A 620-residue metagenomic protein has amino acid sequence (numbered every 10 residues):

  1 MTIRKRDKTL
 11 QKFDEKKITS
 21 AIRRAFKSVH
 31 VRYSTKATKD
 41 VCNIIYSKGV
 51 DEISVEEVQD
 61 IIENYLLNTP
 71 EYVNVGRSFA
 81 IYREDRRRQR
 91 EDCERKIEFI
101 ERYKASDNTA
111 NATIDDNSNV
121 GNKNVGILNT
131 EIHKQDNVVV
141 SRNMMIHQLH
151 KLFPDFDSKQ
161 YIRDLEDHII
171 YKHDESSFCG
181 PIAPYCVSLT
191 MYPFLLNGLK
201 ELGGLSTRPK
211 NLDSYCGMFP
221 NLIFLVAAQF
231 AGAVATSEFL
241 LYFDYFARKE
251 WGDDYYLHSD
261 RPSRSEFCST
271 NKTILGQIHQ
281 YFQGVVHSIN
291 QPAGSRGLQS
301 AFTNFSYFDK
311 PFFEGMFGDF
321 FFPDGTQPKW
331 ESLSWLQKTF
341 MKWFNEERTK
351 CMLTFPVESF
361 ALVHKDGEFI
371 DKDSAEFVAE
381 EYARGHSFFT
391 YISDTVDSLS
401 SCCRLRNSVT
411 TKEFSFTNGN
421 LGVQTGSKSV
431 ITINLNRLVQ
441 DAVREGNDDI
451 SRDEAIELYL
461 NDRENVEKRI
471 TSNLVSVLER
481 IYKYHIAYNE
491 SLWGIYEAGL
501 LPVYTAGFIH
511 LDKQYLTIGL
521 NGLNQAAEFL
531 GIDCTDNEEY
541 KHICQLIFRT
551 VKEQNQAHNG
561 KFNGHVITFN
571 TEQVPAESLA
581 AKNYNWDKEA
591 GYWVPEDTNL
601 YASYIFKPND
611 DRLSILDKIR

Functional and structural regions predicted by a protein language model:
M1-S106, H510: Charged, amphipathic alpha-helical regulatory modules used for macromolecular assembly or allosteric control
D14, I18, A235, L516-L523: Catalytic-loop motifs flanking and including active-site residues across diverse enzymes
I22, F239-F243, A526-A527: Buried hydrophobic packing segments
D40-I44, K48, L435-D441, F529: Solvent-exposed, amphipathic alpha-helical segments
N64-N68, Q299, D309, T505-A526: Core structural elements
K96-D512, D533, N537-R620: Conserved catalytic cores of very large enzyme subunits
Q525-D533: Well-ordered alpha-helical scaffold segments within catalytic/enzyme domains
